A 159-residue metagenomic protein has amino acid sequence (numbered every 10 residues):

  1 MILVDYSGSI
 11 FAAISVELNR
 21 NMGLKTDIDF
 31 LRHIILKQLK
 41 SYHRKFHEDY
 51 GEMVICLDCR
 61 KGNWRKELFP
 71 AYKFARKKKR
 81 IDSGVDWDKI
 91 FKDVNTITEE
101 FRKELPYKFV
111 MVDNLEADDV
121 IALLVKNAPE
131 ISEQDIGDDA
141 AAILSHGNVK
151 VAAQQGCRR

Functional and structural regions predicted by a protein language model:
M1-S132, V149: Noncatalytic, basic helical substrate-engagement surface that gates or grips nucleic-acid strands
K126-R158: Acidic, metal-binding active-site segment of PIN/NYN-like and related structure-specific nucleases
